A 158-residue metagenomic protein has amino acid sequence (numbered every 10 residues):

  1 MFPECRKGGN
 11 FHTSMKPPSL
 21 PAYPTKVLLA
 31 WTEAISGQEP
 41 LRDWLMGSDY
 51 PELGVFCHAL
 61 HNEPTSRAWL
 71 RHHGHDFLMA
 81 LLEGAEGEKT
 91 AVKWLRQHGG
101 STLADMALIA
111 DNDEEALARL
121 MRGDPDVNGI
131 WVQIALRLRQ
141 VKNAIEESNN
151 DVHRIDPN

Functional and structural regions predicted by a protein language model:
F11-N158: Ankyrin repeat (ANK) tandem alpha-helical domains that serve as protein-protein interaction scaffolds, prominent
